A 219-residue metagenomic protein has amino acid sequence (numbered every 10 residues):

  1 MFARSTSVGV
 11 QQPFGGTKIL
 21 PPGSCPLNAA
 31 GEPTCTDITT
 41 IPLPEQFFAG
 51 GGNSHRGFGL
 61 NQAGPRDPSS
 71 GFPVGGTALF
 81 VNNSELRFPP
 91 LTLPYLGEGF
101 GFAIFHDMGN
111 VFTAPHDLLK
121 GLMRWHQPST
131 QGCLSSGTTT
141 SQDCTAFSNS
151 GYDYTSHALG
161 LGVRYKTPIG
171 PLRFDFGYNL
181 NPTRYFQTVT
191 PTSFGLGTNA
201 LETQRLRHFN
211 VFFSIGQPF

Functional and structural regions predicted by a protein language model:
M1-T155, V189-L206, V211-P218: C-terminal outer-membrane beta-barrel translocator/porin domains of Gram-negative envelope proteins and their
L91-P94, Y165-F174: Repeated loop/turn-to-beta-strand initiation elements of outer-membrane beta-barrel proteins
A103-F105, P171-G177: Conserved active-site loop/cleft motifs that coordinate metal ions or position small ligands
Y178-P182: A short, acidic, flexible beta-alpha connecting loop/helix-capping segment that sits on the rim of active
R184-F186: A short, polar/proline- and glycine-enriched secondary-structure boundary/capping micro-motif
